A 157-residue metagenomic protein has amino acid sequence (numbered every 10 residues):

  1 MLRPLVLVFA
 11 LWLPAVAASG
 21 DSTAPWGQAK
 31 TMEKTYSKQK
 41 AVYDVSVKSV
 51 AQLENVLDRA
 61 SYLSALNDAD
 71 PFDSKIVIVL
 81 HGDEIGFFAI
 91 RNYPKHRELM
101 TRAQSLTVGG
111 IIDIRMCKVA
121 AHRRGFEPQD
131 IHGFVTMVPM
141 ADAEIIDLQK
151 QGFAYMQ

Functional and structural regions predicted by a protein language model:
P4-P14: Bacterial N-terminal signal peptides
G20-K75: N-terminal secretory signal peptides
A41-D44, V77-L80, D113-M116: Structural recognition of the beta-strand scaffold that forms the well-ordered cores of secreted hydrolase catalytic
K48, H81-E84, V119: Solvent-exposed coil/turn segments that connect beta secondary-structure elements in extracytoplasmic/periplasmic
A51-L53, G86-A89: Short acidic/glycine-rich loop or secondary-structure boundary segments that cap or lie
S74-F88: Acidic helix-start/capping segments at beta-turn-to-alpha-helix junctions
A89-Q157: A cross-taxonomic marker for long C-terminal extensions/tails that follow the last structured domain
